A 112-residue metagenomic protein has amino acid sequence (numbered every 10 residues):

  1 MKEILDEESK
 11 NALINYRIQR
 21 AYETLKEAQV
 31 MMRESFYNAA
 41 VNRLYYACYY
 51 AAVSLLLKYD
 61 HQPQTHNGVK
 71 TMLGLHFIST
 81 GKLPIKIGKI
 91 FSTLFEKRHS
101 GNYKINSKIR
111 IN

Functional and structural regions predicted by a protein language model:
M1-N112: Terminal alpha-helical segments
